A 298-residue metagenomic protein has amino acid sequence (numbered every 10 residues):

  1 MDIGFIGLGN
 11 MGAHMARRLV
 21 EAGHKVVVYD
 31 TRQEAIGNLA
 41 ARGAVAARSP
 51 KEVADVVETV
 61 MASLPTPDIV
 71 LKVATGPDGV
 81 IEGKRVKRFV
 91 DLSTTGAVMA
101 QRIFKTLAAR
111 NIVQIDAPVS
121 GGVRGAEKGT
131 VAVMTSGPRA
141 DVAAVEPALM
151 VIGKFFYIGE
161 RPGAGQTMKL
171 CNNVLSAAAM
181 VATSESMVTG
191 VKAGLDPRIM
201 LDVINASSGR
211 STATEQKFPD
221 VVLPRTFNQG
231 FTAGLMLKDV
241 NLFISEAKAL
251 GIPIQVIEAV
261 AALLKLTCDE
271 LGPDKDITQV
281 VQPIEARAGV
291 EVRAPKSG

Functional and structural regions predicted by a protein language model:
M1-S63, K87-R88, L92-S93, K154: NAD(P)+-binding Rossmann beta1-loop-alpha1 motif at the extreme N-terminus of oxidoreductases
P50-I112: Rossmann-fold NAD(P) dinucleotide-binding segment
T94-A177: Rossmann-fold dinucleotide-binding core
G129-T135, F156, R161-A193, D202-K217 (+1 more regions): Active-site-proximal catalytic alpha-helix in oxidoreductases
P162, Q166, L175, Q216-D276: Interdomain hinge/lid region at the active-site interface of Rossmann-like NAD(P)-dependent oxidoreductases
E270-G298: NAD(P)-dependent dehydrogenase/reductase Rossmann-like domain
